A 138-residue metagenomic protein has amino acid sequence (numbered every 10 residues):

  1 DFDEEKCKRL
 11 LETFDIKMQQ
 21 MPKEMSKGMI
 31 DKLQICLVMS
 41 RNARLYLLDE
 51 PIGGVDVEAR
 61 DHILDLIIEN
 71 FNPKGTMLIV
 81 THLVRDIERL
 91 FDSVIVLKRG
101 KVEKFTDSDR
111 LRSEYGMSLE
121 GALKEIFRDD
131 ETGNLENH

Functional and structural regions predicted by a protein language model:
E4-S26: Conserved ABC nucleotide-binding domain
Y46-E50: Catalytic Walker B motif of ABC-type/P-loop ATPase nucleotide-binding domains
V57-A59: Helix N-cap at the start of a conserved alpha-helix in ABC-type nucleotide-binding domains
G75-L83: Conserved H-loop
I87-R89: A short, surface-exposed alpha-helical micro-motif characterized by mixed small hydrophobic and charged/polar residues
F105-T106: ABC ATPase "signature
